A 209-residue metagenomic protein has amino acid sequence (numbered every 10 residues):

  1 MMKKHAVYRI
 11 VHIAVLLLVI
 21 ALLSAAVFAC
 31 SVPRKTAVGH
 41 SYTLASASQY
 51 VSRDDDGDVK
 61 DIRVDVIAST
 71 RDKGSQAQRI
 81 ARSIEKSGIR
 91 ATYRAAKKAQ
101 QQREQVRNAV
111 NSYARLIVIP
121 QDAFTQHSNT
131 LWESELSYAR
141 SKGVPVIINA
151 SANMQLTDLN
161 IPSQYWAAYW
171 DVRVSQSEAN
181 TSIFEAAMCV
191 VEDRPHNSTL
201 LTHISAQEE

Functional and structural regions predicted by a protein language model:
V27-R34: Bacterial signal peptide processing site
R79-Y93: Short helix-loop-beta junction
T92-Q101, A123: Short beta->alpha junction loops
K98-V110: Structural motif
A109-I117: Short acidic/histidine-rich motifs immediately flanking catalytic phosphotransfer sites in two-component signaling
S128-G143: Catalytic-core regions built around general acid/base machinery
I148-Y169: Glycine-rich, charge-decorated loop segments at or immediately adjacent to ligand/cofactor-binding or catalytic sites
Q176-S205: A charged, well-structured terminal subsegment
